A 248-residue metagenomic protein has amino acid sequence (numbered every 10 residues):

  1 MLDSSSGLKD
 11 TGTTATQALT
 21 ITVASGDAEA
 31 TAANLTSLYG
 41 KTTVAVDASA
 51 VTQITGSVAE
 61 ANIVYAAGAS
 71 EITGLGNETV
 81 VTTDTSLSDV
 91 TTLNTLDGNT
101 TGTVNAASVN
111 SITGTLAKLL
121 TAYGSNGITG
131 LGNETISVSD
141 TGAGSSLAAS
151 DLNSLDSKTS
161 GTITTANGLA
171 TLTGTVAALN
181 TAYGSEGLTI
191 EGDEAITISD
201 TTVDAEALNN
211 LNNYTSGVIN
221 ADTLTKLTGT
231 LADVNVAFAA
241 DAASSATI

Functional and structural regions predicted by a protein language model:
M1-I248: General marker for long, soluble alpha-helical cores
